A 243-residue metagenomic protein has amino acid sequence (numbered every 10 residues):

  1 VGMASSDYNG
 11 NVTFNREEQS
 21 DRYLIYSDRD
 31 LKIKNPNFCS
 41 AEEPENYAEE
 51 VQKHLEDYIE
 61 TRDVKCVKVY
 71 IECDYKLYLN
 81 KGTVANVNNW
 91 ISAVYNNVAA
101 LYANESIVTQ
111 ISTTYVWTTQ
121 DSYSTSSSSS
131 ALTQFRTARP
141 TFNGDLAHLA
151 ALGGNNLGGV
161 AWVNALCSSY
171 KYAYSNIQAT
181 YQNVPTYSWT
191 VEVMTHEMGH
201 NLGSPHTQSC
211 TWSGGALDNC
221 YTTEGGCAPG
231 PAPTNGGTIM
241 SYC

Functional and structural regions predicted by a protein language model:
V1-C73, T83-V84, V108: Propeptide (latency) domains of metzincin metalloproteases
I59-C243: Extracellular (secreted or membrane-anchored) zinc-dependent metallopeptidases, primarily metzincins but also closely
